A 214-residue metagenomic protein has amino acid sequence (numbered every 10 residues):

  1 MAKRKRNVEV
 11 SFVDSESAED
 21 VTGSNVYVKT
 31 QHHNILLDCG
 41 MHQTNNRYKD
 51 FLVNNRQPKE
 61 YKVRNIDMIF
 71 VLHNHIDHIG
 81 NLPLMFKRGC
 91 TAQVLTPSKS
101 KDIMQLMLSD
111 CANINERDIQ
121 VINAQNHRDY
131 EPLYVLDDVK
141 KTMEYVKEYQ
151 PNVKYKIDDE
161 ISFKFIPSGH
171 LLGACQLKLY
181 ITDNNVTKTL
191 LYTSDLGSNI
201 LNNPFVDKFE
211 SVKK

Functional and structural regions predicted by a protein language model:
A2-F70, H75-I79, M85-K214: His/Asp/Glu-rich metal-coordinating catalytic cores of metallo-dependent phosphodiesterases/hydrolases acting on
